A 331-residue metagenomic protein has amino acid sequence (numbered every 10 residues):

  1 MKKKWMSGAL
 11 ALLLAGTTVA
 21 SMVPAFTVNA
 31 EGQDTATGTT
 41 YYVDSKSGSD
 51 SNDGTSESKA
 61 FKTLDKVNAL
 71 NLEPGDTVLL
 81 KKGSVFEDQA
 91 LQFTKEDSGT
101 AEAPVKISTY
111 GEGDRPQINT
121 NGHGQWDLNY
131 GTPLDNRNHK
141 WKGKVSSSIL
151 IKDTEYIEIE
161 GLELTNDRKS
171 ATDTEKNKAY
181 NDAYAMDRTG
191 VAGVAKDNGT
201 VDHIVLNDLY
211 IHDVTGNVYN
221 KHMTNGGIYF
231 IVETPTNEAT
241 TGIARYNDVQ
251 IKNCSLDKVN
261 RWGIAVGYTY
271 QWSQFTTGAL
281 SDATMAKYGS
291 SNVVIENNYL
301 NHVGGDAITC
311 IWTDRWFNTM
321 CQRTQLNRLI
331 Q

Functional and structural regions predicted by a protein language model:
M1-A9: Bacterial Sec-dependent N-terminal signal peptides
A11-S21: Bacterial N-terminal signal peptides
V19-T35: Sec-dependent signal peptide cleavage junction
S45-K82, F86-E87, Q92: Acidic Gly/Asp/Thr-rich repetitive segments characteristic of extracellular carbohydrate-active and adhesion proteins
L79, Q92, K106-S108, Q117-N119 (+8 more regions): Extracellular beta-strand solenoid repeats
Q89-L91, G122-H123, L128, V145-S148 (+10 more regions): Short glycine/acidic-rich loop motifs that flank beta-strands on beta-rich extracellular proteins
S98-D182, D213-Y219: Right-handed parallel beta-helix/beta-spiral solenoid domain characteristic of secreted/periplasmic
P104, G113, E155-N166, G199-T215 (+3 more regions): Right-handed parallel beta-helix
